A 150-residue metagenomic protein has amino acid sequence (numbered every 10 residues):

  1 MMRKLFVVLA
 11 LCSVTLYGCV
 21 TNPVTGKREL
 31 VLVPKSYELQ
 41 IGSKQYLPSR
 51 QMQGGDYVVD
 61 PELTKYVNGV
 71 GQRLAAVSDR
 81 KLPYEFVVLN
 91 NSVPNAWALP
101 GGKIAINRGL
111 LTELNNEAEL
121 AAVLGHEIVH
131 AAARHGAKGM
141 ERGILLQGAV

Functional and structural regions predicted by a protein language model:
R3-V7, C19-V150: A Zn2+-metalloprotease active-site environment signal
